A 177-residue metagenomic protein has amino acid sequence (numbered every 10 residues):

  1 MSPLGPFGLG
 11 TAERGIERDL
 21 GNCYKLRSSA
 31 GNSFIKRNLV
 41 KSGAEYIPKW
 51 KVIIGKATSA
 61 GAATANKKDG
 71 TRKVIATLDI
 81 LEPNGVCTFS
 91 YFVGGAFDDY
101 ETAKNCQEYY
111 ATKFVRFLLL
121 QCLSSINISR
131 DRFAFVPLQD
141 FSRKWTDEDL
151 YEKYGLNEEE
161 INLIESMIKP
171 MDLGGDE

Functional and structural regions predicted by a protein language model:
M1-L163: C-terminal substrate-recognition regions of SAM-dependent nucleic acid methyltransferases
I164-E177: Short, amphipathic C-terminal "tail helix"
